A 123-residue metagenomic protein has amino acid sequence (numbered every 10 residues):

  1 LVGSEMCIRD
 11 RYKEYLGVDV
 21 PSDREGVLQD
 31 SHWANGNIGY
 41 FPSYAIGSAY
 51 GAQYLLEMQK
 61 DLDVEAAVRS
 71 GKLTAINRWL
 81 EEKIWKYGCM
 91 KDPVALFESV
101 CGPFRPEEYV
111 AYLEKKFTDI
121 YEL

Functional and structural regions predicted by a protein language model:
L1-C7: Short, small-residue-biased leader/transition segments that mark boundaries at the very start of proteins
S4, S22, E65-V68: Short, surface-exposed helix-loop/turn micro-motifs enriched in polar/charged residues
R9-K13: Small-residue-rich helix-loop
Y15-D30: Generic long, charged, amphipathic alpha-helical segments
Q29-Y40, V94-S99: Glycine- and acidic
N35-L56, P106: C-terminal substrate/ligand-recognition segments
A52-L123: Basic, alpha-helical terminal appendages of large translation-related enzymes
